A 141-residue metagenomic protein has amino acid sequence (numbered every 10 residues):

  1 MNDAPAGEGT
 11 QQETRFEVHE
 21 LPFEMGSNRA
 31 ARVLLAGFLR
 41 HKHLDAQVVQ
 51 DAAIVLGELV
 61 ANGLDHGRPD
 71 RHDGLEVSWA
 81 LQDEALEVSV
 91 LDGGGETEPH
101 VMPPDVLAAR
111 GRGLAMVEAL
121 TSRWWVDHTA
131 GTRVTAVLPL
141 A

Functional and structural regions predicted by a protein language model:
M1-V18, L64-A141: Conserved beta-strand-loop-beta-strand hairpin that lines the nucleotide-binding pocket of ATP/GTP-utilizing enzymes
V18-A30: STAS-typified acidic loop motif
R29-A36, L107: Short, charged, low-hydrophobicity "junction" segments
V33-G57: Conserved short strand/loop->alpha-helix "switch" segment adjacent to the catalytic nucleotide/phosphoryl-transfer site
D51-P69: Histidine-centered phosphotransfer motif of kinases
